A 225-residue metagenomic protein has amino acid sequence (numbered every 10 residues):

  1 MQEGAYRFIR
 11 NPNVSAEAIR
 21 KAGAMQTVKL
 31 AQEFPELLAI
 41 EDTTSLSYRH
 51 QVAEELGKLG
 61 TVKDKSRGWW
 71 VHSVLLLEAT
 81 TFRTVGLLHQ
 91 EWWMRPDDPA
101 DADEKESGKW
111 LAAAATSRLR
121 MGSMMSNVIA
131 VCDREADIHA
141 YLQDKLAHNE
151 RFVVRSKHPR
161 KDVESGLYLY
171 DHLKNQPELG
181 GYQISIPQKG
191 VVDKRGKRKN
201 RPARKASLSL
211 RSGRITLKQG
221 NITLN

Functional and structural regions predicted by a protein language model:
M1-N225: Conserved, well-structured functional cores that handle cations and Mg-NTP chemistry
